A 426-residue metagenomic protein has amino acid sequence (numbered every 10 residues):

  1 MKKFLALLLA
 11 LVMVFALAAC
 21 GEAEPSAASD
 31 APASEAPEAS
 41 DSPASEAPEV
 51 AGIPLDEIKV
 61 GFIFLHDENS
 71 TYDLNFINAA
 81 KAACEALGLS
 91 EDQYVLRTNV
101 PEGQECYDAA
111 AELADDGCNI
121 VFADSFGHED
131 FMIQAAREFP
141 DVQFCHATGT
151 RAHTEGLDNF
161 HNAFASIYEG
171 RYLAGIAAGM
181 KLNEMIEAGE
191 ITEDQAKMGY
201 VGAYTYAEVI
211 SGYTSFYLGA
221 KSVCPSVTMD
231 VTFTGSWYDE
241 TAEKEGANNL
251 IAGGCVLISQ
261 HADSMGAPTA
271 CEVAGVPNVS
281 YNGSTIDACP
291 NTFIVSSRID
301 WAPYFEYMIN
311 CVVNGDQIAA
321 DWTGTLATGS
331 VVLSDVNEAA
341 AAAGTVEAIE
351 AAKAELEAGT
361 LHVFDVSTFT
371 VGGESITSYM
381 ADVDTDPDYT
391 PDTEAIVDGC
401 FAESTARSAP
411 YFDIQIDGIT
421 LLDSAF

Functional and structural regions predicted by a protein language model:
K2-K3, K59: A general lysine-centric signal
K3-A23: Sec-dependent N-terminal signal peptides of Gram-positive bacterial secreted proteins and lipoproteins
C20-A23, A28-F426: A residue-level marker of the well-folded mature domains of exported/periplasmic proteins
